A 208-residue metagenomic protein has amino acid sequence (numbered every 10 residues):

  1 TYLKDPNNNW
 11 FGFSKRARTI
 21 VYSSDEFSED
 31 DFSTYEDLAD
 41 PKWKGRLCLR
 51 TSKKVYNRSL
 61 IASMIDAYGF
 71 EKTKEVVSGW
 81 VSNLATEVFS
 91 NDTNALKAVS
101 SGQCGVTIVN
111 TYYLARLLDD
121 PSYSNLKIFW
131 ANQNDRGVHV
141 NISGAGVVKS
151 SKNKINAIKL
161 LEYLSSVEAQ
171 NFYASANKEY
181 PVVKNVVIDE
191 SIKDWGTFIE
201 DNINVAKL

Functional and structural regions predicted by a protein language model:
T1-I20, E36: A structural signal for short loop-to-beta-strand junctions that line the ligand-binding cleft of periplasmic/secreted
D5-W10, Y22-D25, D30, K44-Y68 (+1 more regions): Short beta-strand->loop
W10, E36, D119, Y123-H139 (+2 more regions): Short beta-strand->loop
R16-T19, L126, I142-A145: Small-molecule pocket liners
E26-S33, I65-K74, S151-A157: Short helix-loop capping/hinge motifs at secondary-structure junctions, enriched in acidic/polar residues
E36-A39, I65, V77, L96 (+4 more regions): Non-transmembrane alpha-helical segments in soluble domains of secreted/periplasmic/extracellular proteins
S52, Y56-S59, S63-W130: Ligand-binding pocket segment of bilobal, Venus flytrap-like solute-binding proteins
S143-I203: Mature extracytoplasmic/periplasmic domains
